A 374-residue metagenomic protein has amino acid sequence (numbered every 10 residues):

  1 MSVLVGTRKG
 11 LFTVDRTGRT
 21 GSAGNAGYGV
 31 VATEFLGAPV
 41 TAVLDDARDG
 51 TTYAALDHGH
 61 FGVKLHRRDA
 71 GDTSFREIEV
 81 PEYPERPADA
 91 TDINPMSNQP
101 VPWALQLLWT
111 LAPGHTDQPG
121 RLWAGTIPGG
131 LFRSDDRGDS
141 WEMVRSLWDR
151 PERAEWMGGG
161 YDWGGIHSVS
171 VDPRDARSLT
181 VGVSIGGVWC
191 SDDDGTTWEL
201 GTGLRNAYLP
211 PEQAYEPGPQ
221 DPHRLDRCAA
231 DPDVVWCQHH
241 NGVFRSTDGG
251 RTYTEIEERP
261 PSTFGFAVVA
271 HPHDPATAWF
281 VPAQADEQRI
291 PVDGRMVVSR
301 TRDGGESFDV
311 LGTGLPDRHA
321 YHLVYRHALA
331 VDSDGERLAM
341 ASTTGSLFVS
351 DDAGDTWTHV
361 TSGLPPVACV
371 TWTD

Functional and structural regions predicted by a protein language model:
M1-D374: Extracellular glycan-interacting surfaces
